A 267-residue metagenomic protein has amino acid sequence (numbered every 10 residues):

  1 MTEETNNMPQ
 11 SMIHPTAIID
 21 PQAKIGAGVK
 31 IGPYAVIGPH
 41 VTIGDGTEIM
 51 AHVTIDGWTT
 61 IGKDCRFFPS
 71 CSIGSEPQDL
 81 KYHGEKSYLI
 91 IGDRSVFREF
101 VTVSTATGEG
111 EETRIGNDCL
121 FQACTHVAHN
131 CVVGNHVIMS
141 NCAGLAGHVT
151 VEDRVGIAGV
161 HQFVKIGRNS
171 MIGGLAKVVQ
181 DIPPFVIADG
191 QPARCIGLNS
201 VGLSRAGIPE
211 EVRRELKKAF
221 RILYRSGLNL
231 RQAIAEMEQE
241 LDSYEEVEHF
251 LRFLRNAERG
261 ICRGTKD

Functional and structural regions predicted by a protein language model:
M1-T16, P21-Q22, A27-G28, D64 (+6 more regions): Terminal amphipathic alpha-helical/low-complexity segments used for targeting or macromolecular assembly
S11-G190, R194: Structural signal for interior beta-strand "rungs" in well-ordered beta-sheet cores of soluble enzyme domains
